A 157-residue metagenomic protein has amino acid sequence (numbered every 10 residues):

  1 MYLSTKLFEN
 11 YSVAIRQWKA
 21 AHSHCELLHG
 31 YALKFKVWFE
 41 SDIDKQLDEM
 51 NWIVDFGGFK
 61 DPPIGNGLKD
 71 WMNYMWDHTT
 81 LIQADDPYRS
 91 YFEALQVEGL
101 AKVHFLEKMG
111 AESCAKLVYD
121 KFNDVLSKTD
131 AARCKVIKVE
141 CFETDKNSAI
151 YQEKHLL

Functional and structural regions predicted by a protein language model:
M1-L157: Charge-rich, low-complexity N-terminal segments
